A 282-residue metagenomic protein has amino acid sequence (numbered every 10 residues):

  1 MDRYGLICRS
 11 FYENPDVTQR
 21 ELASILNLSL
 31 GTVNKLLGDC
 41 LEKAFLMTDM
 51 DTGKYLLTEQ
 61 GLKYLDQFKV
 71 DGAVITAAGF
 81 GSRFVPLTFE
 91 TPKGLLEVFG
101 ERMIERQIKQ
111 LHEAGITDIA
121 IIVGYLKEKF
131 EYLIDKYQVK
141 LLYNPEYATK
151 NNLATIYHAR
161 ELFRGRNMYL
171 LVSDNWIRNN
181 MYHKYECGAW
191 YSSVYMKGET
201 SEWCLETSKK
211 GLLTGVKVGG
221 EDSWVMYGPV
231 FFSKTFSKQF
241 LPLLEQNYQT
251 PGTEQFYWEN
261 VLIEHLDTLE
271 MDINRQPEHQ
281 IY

Functional and structural regions predicted by a protein language model:
M1-I25: Short amphipathic alpha-helical interface segments
R9-Y12, E59-K127: N-terminal glycine-rich phosphate-binding loop and ensuing alpha1 helix
Y12-P15, T58-A73, V225-Y282: Conserved alpha/beta core of the MobA/IspD/sugar-nucleotide pyrophosphorylase nucleotidyltransferase superfamily
G31: Key DNA-contact positions within bacterial/archaeal DNA-binding proteins
L41-D51: A short, conserved structural fragment
D49-Y55, E59-Q60: Short, Lys/Arg-rich nucleic-acid/phosphate-binding segment
F130-W203: Conserved beta-loop-beta/alpha segment of the NTase-like Rossmann-fold superfamily that binds/positions NTPs
R178-G252: Conserved core of the sugar-phosphate nucleotidyltransferase
